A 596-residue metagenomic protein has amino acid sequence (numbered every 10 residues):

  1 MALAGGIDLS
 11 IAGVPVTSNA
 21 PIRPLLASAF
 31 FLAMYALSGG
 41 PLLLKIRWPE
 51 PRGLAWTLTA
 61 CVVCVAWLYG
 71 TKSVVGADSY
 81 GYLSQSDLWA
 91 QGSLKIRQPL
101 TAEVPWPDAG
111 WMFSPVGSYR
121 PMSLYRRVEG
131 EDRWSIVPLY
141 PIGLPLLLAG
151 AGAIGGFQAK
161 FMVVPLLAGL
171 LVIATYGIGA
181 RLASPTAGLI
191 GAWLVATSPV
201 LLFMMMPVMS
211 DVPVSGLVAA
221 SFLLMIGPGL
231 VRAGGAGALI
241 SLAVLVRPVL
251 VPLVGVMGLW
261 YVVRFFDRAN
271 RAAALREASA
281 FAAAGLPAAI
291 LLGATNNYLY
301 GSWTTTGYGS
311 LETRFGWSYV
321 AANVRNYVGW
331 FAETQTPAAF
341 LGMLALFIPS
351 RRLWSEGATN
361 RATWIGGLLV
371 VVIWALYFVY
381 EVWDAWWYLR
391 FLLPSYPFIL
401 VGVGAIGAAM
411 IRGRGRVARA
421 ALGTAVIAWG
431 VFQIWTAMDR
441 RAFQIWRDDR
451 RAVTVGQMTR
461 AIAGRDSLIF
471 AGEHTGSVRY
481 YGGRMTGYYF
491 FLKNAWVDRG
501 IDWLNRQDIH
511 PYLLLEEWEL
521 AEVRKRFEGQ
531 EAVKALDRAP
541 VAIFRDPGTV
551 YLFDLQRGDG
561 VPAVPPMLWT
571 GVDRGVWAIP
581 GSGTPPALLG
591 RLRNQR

Functional and structural regions predicted by a protein language model:
P15, N19-L26, Y82-L83, P165 (+5 more regions): Hydrophobic/aromatic-rich transmembrane helices and adjacent perimembrane loops
P49-A60, A238, A282-L286, I290 (+5 more regions): Signature aromatic-anchored transmembrane alpha helix within multi-pass, membrane-resident enzymes that catalyze glycan
A77, K160-L170, T186-M225, L242-G255 (+1 more regions): Multi-pass, polyprenyl lipid-linked donor-dependent membrane glycosyltransferases
Q91-L144, L148-G152, S310-W317: Interfacial juxtamembrane loops and adjacent helix segments that form the catalytic/substrate-binding surfaces
L170-V172, D267, A332-G367, A409: Hydrophobic, aromatic-rich transmembrane alpha-helices and their immediate juxtamembrane boundary segments
T175-T197, S215-G216, G229-A236, R416-G423: Transmembrane-helix signature of polytopic, membrane-embedded enzymes that assemble or transfer cell-envelope glycans
L250, V256, V263-R264, R276-A345 (+2 more regions): Membrane-lumen/periplasm interface segments of specific transmembrane helices in polyprenyl phosphate-linked
L422-S477, N494, N505, P565 (+3 more regions): Membrane-embedded, lumen/periplasm-facing catalytic core of multi-pass transferases that use lipid-linked donors
